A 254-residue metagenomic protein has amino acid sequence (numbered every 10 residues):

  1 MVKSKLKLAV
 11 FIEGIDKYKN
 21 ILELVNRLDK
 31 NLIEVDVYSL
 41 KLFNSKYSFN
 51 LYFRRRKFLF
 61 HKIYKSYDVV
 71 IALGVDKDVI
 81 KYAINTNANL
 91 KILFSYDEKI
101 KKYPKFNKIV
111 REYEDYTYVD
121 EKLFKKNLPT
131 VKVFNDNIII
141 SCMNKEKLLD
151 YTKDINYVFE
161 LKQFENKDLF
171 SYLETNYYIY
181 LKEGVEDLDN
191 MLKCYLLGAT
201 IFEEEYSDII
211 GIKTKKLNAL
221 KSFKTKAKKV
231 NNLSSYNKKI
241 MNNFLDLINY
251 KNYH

Functional and structural regions predicted by a protein language model:
M1-Y67: N-terminal pre-catalytic "stem/leader" segment of glycosyltransferase-like enzymes
I21, V131-N166: Conserved catalytic-core segment of nucleotide-activated headgroup transferases in glycan assembly
Y64, V79-N135: Catalytic core of nucleotide-activated saccharide and alditol-phosphate transferases
L73-K77: Short His-centered aromatic/hydrophobic patch
S171-E186, L197-T200: Acidic donor-binding loop of glycosyltransferase active sites
K182, F202-E205, I212: Conserved acidic donor-binding loop of glycosyltransferase catalytic domains
K193-C194: Short hydrophobic faces within alpha-helices
N218-H254: A charged, aromatic-enriched C-terminal amphipathic alpha-helix characteristic of glycosyltransferases across folds
